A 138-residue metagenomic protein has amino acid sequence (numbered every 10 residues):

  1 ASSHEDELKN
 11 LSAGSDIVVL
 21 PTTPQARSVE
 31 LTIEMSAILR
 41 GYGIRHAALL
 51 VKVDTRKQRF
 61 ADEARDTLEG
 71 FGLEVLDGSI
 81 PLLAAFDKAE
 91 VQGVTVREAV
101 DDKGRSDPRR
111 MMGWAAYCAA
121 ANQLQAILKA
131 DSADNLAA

Functional and structural regions predicted by a protein language model:
A1-S12: Switch II (G3) loop of P-loop NTPases
S15: An anion/phosphate-binding loop that grips the pyrophosphate of nucleotide cofactors and donors
A26, V53-K57, A84-A85: Conserved nucleotide-binding/hydrolysis micro-motifs of P-loop NTPases
V29-T55: Conserved C-terminal guanine-recognition region of P-loop GTPase G domains, centered on the G4
R65-V100: Beta-strand-loop-alpha "switch" segments that mediate conformational coupling across diverse proteins
E90-W114, C118: C-terminal boundary of histidine-terminating zinc-finger modules
G113-A138: Charged phosphate-binding loop/patch that engages nucleotide di/tri-phosphates or the phosphate backbone of nucleic
